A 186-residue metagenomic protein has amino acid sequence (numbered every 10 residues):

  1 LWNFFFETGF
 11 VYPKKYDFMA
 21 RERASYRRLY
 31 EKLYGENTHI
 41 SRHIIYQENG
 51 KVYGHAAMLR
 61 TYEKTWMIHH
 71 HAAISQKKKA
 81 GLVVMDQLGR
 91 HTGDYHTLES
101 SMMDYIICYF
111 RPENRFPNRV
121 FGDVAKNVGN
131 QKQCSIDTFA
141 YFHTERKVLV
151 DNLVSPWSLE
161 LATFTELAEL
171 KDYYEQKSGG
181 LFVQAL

Functional and structural regions predicted by a protein language model:
L1-F6, F116-A125, F142, Y174: Generic hydrophobic, helix-prone segments enriched in Leu/Val/Ile
L1-G9, T144-F164: Conserved N-terminal entry element of GNAT/NAT acetyltransferase domains
W2-A73, K171, E175-L186: A conserved beta-strand-loop-helix scaffold within acyl/acetyltransferase catalytic domains
R23-R27, L82-M85, L167: Short, well-ordered alpha-helical scaffold segments within catalytic/effector domains
I40, E48-G54, L59-S135: Acyl-donor binding region in acyl/amide transferases
K77-K78, N130-F142, K171, K177 (+1 more regions): Extended, low-complexity, amphipathic alpha-helical coiled-coil/linker regions that act as scaffolds and localization
Y95-H96, Y105-C108, W157-A162, L167-V183: Compact beta-rich and alpha/beta scaffold cores in large eukaryotic transport/transcription complexes and associated
D123-S155: Extended low-complexity acidic/polar segments
